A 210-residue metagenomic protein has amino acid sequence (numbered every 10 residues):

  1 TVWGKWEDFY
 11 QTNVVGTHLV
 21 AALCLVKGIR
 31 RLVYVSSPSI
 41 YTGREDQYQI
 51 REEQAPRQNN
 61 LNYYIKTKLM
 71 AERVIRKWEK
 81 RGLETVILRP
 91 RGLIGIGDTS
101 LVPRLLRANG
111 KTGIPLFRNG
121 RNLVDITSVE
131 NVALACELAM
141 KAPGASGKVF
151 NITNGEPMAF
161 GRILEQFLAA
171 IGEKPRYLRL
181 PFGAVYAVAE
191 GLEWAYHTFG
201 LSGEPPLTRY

Functional and structural regions predicted by a protein language model:
T1-V14, L23, G43: NAD(P)H-binding glycine-rich loop region in Rossmannoid oxidoreductase-like domains and their noncatalytic homologs
D8-L19, K27, K66-T67, T127: Glycine-rich NAD(P)-binding loop of the Rossmann-fold in SDR/ketoreductase-type enzymes
Q11, V15, D46-L93, I114-R118: Catalytic helix-loop patch of NAD(P)-dependent Rossmann-fold dehydrogenases
L19-Y63: Conserved Rossmann-fold NAD(P)-dependent oxidoreductase catalytic core, especially the SDR/UDP-sugar
M70-A71, T99-R104, R118-M140, G147-N151 (+1 more regions): Substrate-positioning beta->alpha
E79-V124, V129-N131, F167: NAD(P)-dependent short-chain dehydrogenase/reductase
L138-T208: Mid/C-terminal beta-alpha module of Rossmann-like enzyme folds, strongest in SDR-family dehydrogenases/epimerases
